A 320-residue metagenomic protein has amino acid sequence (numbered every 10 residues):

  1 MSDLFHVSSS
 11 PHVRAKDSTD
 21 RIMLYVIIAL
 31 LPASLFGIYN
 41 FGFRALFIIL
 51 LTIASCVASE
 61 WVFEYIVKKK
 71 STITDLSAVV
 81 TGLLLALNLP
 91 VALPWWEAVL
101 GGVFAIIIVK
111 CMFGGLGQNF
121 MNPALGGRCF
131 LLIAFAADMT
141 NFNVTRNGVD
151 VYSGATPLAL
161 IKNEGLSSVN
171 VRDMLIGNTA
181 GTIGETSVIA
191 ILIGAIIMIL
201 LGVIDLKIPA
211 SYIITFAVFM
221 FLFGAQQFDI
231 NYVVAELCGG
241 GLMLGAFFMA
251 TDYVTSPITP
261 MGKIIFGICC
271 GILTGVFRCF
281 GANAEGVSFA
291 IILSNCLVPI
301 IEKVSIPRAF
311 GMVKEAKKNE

Functional and structural regions predicted by a protein language model:
M1-I22, F280-E320: Cytosolic-side transmembrane-helix boundaries in multi-pass membrane proteins
M1-I53, V57: N-terminal signal-anchor module of multipass membrane proteins
S10, A58-K70, I106-Q118, I193-L201 (+1 more regions): C-terminal ends of transmembrane helices
Y25-A33, I48-E60, S77-G82, A86 (+14 more regions): Alpha-helical transmembrane segments in multi-pass membrane proteins
G42-S55, A92-G101, M174, N178-V188 (+1 more regions): Structural signature of hydrophobic alpha-helical transmembrane segments
A78, L83-V151: Membrane-interface helix-loop-helix junctions at boundaries between adjacent transmembrane segments
Q118-L192: Long hydrophobic alpha-helical segments that form multi-pass transmembrane helix bundles in integral membrane proteins
F120, A124, V234-G241, K263 (+1 more regions): Loop-to-transmembrane alpha-helix initiation sites
